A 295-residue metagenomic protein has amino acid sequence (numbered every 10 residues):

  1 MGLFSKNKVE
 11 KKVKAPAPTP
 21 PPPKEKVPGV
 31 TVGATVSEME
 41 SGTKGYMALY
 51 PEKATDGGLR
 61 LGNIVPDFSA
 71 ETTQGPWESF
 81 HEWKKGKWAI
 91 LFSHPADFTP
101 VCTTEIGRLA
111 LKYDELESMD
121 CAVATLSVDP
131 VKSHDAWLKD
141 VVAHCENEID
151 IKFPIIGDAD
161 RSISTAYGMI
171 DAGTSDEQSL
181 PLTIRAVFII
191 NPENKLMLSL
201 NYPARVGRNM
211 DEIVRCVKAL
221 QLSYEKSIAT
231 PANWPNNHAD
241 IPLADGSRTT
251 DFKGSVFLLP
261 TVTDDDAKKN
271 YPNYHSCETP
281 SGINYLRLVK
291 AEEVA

Functional and structural regions predicted by a protein language model:
G2-A295: Chalcogenol-based redox active-site neighborhoods
